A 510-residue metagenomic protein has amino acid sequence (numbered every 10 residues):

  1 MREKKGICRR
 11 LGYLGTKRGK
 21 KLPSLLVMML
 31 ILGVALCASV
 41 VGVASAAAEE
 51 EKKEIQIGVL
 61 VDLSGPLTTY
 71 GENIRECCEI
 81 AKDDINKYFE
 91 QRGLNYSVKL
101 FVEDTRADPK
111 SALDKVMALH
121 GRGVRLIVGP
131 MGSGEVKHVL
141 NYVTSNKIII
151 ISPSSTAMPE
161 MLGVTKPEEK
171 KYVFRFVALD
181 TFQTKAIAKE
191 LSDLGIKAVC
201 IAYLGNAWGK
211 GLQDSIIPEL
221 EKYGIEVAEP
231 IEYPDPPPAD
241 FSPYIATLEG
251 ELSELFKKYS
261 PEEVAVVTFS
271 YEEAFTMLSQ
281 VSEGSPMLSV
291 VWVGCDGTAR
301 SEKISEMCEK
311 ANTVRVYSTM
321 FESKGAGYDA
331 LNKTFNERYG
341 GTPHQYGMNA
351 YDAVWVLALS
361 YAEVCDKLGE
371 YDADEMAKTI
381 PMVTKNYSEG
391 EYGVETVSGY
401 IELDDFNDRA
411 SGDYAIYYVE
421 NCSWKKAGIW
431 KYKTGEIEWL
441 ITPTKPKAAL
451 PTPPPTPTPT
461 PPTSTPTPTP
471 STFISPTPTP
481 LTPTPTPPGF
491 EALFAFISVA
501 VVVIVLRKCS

Functional and structural regions predicted by a protein language model:
M1-K20: N-terminal secretory signal peptides that target proteins for export/translocation
G15-P23, P485-P488: Glycine-centered recognition micro-motifs in short, flexible terminal segments and loops
G15-R18, Y172, I504: Short alpha-helical segments used as structural interaction elements across diverse proteins
P23-P485: Extracytosolic ligand-binding ectodomains
G33, S498-V501: Alpha-helical transmembrane segments of integral membrane proteins
P488-V499: A short, hydrophobic C-terminal helix/tail in secreted or cell-surface proteins
A500-S510: C-terminal membrane-anchoring or membrane-association module
